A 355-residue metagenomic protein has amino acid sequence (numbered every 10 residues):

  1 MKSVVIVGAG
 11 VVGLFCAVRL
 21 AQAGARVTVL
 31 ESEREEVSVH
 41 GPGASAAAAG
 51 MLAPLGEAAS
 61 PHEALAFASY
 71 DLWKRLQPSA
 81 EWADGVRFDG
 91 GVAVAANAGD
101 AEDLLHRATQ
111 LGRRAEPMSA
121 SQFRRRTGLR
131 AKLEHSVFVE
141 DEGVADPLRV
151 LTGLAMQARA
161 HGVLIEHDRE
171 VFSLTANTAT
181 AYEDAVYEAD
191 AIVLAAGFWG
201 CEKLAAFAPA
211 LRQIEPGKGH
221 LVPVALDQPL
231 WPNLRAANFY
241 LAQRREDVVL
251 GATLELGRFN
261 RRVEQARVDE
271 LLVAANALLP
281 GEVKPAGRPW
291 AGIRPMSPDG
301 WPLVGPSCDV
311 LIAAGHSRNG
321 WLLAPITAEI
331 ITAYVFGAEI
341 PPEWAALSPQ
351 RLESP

Functional and structural regions predicted by a protein language model:
K2-T28: N-terminal Rossmann-like FAD-binding beta1-loop-alpha1 element of flavoenzymes
V5-V7, Y187-W199, A328: Short hydrophobic core segments
V18-Q22, M51, D84-R87, L194 (+1 more regions): Active-site substrate-recognition segment that forms the wall of the catalytic cavity or substrate channel
Q22-S45: Glycine-rich FAD pyrophosphate-binding loop
A49-R126: Dinucleotide-binding Rossmann-like beta1-alpha1 core, especially the glycine-rich loop that anchors the ADP
W82-A93, R114-H161, T253-R258, L311-A314: Helix-loop-beta segment of a Rossmann-like dinucleotide-binding subdomain
P147, P285-P355: C-terminal catalytic lobe of FAD-dependent flavoproteins
L164-T178: A conserved short coil-to-beta-strand element within the FAD-binding core of flavoproteins
